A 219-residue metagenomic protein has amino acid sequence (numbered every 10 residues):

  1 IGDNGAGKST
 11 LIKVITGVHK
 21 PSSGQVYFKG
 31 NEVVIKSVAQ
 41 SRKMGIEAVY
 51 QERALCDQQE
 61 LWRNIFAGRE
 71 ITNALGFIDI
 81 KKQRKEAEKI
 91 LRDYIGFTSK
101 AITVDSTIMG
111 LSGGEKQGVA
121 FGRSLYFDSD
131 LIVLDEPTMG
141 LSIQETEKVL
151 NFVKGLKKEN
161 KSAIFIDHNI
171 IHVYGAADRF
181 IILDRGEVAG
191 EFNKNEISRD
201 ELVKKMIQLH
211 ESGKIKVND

Functional and structural regions predicted by a protein language model:
I1-D219: Glycine-rich phosphate-binding loops of nucleotide-dependent enzymes
